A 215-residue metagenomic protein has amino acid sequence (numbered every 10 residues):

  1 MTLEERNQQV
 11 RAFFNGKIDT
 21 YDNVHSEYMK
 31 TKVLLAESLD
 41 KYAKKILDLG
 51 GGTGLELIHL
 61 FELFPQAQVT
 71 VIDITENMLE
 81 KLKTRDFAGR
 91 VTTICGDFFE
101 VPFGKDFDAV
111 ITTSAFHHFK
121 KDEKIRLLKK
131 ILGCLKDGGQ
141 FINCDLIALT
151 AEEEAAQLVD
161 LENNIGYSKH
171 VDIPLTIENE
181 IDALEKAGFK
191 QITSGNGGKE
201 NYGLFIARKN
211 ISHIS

Functional and structural regions predicted by a protein language model:
T2-M29: Class I SAM-dependent methyltransferase Rossmann-like catalytic core, especially the SAM/SAH-binding loop
S26-Y42: Conserved alpha-helix/loop element of class I SAM-dependent methyltransferases that forms part of the SAM/SAH-binding
L47-L49, T53-E100: Class I SAM-dependent methyltransferase SAM/SAH-binding core
I111: A conserved beta-strand element that flanks and buttresses the S-adenosyl-L-methionine
S114-A115: Short catalytic micro-motifs in class I SAM-dependent methyltransferases
I125-D137: A short glycine-rich, Lys/Arg-flanked "PGG" loop and its adjoining helix->strand segment in the class I
C144-A187, I192-N196: C-terminal alpha-helical "lid/dimerization" subdomain adjacent to the S-adenosyl-L-methionine
A187-K190, N196-S215: Core SAM-dependent methyltransferase catalytic element
